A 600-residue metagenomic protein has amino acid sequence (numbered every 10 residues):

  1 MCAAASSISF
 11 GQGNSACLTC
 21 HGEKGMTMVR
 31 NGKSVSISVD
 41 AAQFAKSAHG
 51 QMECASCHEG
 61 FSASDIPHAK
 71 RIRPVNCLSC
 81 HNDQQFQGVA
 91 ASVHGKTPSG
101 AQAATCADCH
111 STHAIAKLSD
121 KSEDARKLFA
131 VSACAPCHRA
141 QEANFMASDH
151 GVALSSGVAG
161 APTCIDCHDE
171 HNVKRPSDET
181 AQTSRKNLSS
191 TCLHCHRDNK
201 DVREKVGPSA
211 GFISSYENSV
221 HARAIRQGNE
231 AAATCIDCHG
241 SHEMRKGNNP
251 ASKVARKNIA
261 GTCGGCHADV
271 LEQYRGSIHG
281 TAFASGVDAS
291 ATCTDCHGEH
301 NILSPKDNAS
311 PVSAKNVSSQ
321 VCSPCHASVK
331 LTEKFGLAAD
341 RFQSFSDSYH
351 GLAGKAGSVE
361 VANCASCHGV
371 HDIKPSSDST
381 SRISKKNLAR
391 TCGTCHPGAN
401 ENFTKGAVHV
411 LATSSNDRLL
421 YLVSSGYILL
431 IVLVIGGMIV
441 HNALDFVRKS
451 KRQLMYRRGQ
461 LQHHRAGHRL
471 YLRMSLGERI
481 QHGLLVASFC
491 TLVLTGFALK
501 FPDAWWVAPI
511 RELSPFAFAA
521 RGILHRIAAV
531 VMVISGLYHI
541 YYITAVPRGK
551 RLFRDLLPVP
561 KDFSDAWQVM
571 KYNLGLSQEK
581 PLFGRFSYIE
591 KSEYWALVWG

Functional and structural regions predicted by a protein language model:
M1-A4: Bacterial N-terminal signal peptides
S7-L476, G483, W506, R511-R521 (+2 more regions): Short sequence/structural segments immediately N-terminal
G88, L499-P502: Transmembrane alpha-helix boundary signature
D108, I431, I435-M438, H482-L499 (+2 more regions): Hydrophobic alpha-helical transmembrane segments of multi-pass integral membrane proteins
G393-G398, L484-A498, L556-D565: Alpha-helical transmembrane segments of integral membrane proteins, especially early/N-terminal helices
R418, S475, A504, V559-D562 (+1 more regions): Intrinsic-disorder/low-complexity, polar/charged segments
L470-A487, M570-G600: Loop-to-transmembrane boundary segments
V546-G584: Membrane-proximal soluble regions of multi-pass membrane proteins
